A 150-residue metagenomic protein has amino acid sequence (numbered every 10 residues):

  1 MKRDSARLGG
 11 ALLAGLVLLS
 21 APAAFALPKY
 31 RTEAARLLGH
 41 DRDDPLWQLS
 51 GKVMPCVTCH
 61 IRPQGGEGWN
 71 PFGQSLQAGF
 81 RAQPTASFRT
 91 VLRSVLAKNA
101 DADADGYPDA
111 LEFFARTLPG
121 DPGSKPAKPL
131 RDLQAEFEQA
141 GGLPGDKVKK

Functional and structural regions predicted by a protein language model:
K2-A11: Bacterial N-terminal signal peptides that target proteins for export
L13-A14, A24: Cleavable N-terminal signal peptides
F25-S50, S75-K98: Sequence context of c-type cytochrome heme-c attachment sites
V53-P63: The canonical Cys-X-X-Cys-His
E67-S75: Short cysteine/histidine-rich zinc-coordinating motifs and their immediately flanking basic loops
A97, F113-K150: Proline-centered structural pivot motif
D101-A110, F114: Glycine-aliphatic tripeptides that mark coil-to-beta-strand junctions in extracellular and membrane proteins
